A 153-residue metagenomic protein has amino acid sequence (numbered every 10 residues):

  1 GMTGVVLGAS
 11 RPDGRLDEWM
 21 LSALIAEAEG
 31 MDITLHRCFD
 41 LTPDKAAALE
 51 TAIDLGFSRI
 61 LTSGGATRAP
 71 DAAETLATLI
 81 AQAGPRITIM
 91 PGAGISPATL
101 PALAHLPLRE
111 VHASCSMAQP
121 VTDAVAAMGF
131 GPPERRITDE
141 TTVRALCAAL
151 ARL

Functional and structural regions predicted by a protein language model:
G1-G4, L24-M31, A52-L55, P97-L100: Short charge-dense sequence patches
G1-P12, F57-A72, L106-E134: Glycine-rich phosphate-binding active-site loops on the catalytic face of alpha/beta enzymes
T3-D17, D32-P43, L49-E50, S58-P70 (+1 more regions): Catalytic beta/alpha-barrel core
D13-C38, D71-P97, P132-L153: Alpha-helix-loop-beta-strand connector modules within alpha/beta enzyme cores
W19, D40-L55, T78-P91, I95-A113: Catalytic cores of alpha/beta
E29, E50, D54, G65-A66 (+4 more regions): Hydrophobic/basic alpha-helical segments enriched in Actinobacteria
